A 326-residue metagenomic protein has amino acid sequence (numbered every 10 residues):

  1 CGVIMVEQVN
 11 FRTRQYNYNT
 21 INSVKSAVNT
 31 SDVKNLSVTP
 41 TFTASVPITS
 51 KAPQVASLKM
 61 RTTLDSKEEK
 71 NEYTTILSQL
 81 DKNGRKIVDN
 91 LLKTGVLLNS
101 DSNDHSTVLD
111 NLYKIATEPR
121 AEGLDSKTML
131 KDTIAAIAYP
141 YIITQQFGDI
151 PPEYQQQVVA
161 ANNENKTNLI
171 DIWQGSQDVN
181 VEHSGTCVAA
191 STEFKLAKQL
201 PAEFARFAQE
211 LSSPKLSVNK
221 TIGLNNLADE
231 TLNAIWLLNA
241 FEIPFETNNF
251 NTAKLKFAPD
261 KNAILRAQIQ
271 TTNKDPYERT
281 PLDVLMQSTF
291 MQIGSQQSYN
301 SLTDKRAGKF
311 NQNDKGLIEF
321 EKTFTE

Functional and structural regions predicted by a protein language model:
C1-L58: Non-Sec secretion/translocation targeting segments of pathogen effectors
T49-K93: Basic/polar, acidic-poor N-terminal "presequence/leader" segments that form or can form short amphipathic helices
E69, N83, D89-G95, N99-D101 (+1 more regions): Active-site nucleophile-adjacent alpha helix/oxyanion-hole segment immediately C-terminal to the catalytic cysteine
